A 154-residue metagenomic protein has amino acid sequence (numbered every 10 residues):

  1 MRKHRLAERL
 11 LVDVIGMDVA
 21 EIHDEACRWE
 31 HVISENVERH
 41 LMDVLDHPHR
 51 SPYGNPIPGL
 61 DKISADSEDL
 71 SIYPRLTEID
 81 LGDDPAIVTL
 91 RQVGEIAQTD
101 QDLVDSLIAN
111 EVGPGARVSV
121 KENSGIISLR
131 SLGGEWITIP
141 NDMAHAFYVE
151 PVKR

Functional and structural regions predicted by a protein language model:
M1-R39: N-terminal intrinsically disordered, low-complexity, charge/repeat-rich segments that act as generic
D24, E30-M143: Mid-protein regulatory/catalytic core that forms ligand/cofactor-binding pockets and protein-protein interaction
M143-R154: Glycine- and charge-enriched low-complexity intrinsically disordered segments
